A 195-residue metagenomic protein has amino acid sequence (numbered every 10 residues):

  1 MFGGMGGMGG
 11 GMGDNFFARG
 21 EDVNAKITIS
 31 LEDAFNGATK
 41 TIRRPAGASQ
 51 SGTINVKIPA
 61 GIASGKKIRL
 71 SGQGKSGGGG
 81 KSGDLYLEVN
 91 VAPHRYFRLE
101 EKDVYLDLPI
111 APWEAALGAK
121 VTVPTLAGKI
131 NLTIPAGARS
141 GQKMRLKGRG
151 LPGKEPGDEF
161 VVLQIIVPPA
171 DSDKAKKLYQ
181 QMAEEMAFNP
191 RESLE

Functional and structural regions predicted by a protein language model:
M1-E195: Non-catalytic interaction modules of co-chaperones and other macromolecular assembly/maintenance factors
